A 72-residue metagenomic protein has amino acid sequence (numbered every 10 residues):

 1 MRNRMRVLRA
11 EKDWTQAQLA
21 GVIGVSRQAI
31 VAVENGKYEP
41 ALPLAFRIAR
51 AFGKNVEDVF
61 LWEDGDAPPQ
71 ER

Functional and structural regions predicted by a protein language model:
N3-V22: Short basic helix-loop element that most often maps to the first helix and adjoining turn of HTH DNA-binding modules
Q18, A29, D58: Residues in the helix-turn-helix
V25-Y38: Recognition helix of helix-turn-helix/homeodomain-like DNA-binding domains that insert into the DNA major groove
N35, K54, D64: Short, conserved catalytic or interaction motifs in soluble domains
K37-R47, D66: Short, basic-rich loop-to-helix N-cap that marks the start of a DNA-contacting helix
P43-D58: DNA major-groove recognition helix of helix-turn-helix/homeodomain DNA-binding modules
F60-R72: Short, charged recognition helix plus adjacent turn of helix-turn-helix-like nucleic-acid-binding domains
